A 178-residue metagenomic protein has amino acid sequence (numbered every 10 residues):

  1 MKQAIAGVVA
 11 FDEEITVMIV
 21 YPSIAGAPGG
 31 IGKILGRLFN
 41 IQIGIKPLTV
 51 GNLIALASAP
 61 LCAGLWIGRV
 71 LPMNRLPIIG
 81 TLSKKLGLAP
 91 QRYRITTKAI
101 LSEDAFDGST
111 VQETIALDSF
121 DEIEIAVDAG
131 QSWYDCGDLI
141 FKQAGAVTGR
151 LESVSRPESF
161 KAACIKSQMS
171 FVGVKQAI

Functional and structural regions predicted by a protein language model:
M1-I178: N-terminal basic, Ser/Thr-rich segments that initiate or prime the first beta/alpha elements at protein or domain
